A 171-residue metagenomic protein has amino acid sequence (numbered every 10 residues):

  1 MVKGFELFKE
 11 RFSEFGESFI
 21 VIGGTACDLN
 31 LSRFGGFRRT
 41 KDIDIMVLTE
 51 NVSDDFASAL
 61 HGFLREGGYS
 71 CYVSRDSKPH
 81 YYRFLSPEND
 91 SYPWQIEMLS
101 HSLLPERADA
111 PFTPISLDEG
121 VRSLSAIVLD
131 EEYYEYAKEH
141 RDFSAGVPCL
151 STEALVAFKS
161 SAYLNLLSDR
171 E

Functional and structural regions predicted by a protein language model:
M1-E171: Compositionally biased terminal segments of proteins
